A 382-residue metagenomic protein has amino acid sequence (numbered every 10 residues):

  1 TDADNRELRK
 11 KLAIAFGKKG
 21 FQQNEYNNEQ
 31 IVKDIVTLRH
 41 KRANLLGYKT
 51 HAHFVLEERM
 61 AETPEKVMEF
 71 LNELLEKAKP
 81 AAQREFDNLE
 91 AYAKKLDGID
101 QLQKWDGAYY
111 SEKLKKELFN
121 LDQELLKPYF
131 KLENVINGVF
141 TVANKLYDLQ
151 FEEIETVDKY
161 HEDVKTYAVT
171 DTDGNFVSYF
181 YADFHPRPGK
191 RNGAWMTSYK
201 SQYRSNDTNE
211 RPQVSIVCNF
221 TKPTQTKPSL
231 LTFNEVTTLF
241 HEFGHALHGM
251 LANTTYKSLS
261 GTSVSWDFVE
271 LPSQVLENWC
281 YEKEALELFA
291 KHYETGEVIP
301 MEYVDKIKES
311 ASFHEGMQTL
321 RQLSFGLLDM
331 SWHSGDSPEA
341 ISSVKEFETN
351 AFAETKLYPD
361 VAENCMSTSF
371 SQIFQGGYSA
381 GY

Functional and structural regions predicted by a protein language model:
E25-Y26, F54, Y256-S263, P338: Short, surface-exposed loop/turn segments at secondary-structure junctions
K33, L38, N44-K222, V269 (+5 more regions): Active-site-proximal, well-structured secondary-structure segments within enzyme catalytic domains
H40-G47, A143, K222, K227-M250 (+1 more regions): Active-site recognition of the HExxH zinc-binding catalytic motif
A43-H51, G244, I373-Y382: Conserved phosphate/anionic-ligand binding catalytic regions in large, soluble enzymes, centered on
L126-L132, T226-T232, L259-S260, A311-E315 (+2 more regions): Active-site rim elements
T238, E242, A246-W279: Zinc-dependent metallopeptidase catalytic helix centered on the HExxH motif and its immediate flanking segment
F240, G316-S334, E354, Y358 (+2 more regions): C-terminal substrate/ligand-recognition segments
